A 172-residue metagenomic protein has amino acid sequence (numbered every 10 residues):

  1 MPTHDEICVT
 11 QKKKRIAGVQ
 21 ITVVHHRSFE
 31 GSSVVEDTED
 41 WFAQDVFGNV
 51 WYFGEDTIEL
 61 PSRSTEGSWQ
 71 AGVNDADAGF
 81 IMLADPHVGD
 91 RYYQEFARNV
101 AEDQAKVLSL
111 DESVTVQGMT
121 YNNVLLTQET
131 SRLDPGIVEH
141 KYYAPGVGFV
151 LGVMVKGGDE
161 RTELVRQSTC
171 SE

Functional and structural regions predicted by a protein language model:
M1-E172: Conserved functional acidic sites
